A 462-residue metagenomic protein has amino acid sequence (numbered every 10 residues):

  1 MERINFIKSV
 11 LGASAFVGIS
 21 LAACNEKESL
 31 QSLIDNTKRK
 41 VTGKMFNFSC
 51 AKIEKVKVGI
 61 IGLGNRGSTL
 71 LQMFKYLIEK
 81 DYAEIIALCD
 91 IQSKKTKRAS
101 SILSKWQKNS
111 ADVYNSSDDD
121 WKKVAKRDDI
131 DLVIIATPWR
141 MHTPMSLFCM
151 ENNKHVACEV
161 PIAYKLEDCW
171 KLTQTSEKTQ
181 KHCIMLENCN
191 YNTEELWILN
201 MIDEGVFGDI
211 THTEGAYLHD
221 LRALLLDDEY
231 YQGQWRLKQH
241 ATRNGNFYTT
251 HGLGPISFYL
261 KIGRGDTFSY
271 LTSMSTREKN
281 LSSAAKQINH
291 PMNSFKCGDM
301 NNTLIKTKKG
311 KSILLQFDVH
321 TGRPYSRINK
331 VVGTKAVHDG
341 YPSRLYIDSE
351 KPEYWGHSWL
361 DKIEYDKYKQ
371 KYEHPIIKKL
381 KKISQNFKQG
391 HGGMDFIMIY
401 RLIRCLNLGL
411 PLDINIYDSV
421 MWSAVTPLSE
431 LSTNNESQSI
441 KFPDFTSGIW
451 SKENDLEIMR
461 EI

Functional and structural regions predicted by a protein language model:
E2-K154, W170-H182: N-terminal glycine-/serine-/threonine-rich beta1-alpha1-beta2 phosphate-ribose binding loop of Rossmann-like
V10, S29-L30, N36-F46, T69 (+3 more regions): C-terminal helical cap and adjacent loop that interface with cofactors, partners, or active-site loops
G62, G67, K178-I184, C189-F295 (+2 more regions): Predominantly a Rossmann-like dinucleotide-binding segment in NAD(P)-dependent oxidoreductases
N153-K165: ADP-ribose/adenylate-binding Rossmann-like module
T250, S294-D299, T307-K308, G322-R323: A short catalytic or substrate-binding loop motif that flags glycine-/basic-rich loops and adjacent residues that bind
T303-K309, G333: Active-site beta-strand termini and strand-to-loop segments that position acidic
L315-Y325: Glycine-rich phosphate/pyrophosphate-binding beta-alpha loops
